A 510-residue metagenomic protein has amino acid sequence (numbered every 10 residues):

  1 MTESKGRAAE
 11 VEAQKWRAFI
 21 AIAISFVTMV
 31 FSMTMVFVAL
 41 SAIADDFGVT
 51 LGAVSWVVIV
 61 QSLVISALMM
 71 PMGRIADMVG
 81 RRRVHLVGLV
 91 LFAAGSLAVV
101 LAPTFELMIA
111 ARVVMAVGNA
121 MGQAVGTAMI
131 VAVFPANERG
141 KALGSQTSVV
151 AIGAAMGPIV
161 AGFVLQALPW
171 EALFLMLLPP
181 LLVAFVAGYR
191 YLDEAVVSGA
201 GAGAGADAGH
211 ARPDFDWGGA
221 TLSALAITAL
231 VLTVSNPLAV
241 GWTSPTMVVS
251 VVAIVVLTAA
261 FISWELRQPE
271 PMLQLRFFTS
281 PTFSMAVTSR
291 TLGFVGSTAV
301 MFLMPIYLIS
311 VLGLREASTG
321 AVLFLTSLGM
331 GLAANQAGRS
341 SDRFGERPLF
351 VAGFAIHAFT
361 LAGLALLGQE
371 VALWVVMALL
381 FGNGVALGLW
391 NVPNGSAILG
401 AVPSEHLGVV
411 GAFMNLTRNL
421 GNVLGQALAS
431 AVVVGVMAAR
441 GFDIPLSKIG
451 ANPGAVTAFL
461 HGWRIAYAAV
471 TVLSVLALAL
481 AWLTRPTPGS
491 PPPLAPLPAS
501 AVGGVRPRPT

Functional and structural regions predicted by a protein language model:
M1-Q14, V196-A211, A451-G454, W482-T510: Intrinsic disorder in cytosolic terminal tails and internal cytosolic loops of multi-pass membrane transporters
T2-Y191, A337, F344, A352-A358 (+2 more regions): Transmembrane-helix bundle of Major Facilitator Superfamily
A9, F185-A224, L266-P281, D342 (+2 more regions): Flexible interhelical linker loops that connect adjacent transmembrane helices in multi-pass membrane transporters
W16-F31, V36-V38, L51, L168 (+7 more regions): 12-transmembrane solute porter fold
D45-D46, L232-T243, I309-L314, Q369-V371 (+1 more regions): Membrane-interface helix termini and inter-helical loops of multi-pass transporters
P135-A136, E194-S198, H210, V234-V248 (+3 more regions): Alpha-helical transmembrane bundle and helix-membrane interface signal in multi-pass integral membrane proteins
L178-S198, A224-N236, A253-Q268, A477-T487: C-terminal membrane-cytosol helix-exit motif in multi-pass small-molecule transporters
P445-H461: Short, membrane-exposed interhelical loops at transmembrane-helix boundaries
